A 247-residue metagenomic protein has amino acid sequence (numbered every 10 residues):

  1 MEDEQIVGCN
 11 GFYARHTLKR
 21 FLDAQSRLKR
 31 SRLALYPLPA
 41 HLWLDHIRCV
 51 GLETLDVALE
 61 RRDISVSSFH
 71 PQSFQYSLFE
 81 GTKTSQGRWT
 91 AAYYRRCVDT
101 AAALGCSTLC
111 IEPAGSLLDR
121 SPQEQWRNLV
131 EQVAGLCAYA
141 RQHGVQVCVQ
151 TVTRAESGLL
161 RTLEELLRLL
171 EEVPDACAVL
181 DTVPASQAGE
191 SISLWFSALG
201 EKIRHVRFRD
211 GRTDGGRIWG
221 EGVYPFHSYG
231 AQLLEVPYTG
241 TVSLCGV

Functional and structural regions predicted by a protein language model:
M1-C106, D175-C177: N-terminal pre-domain/capping segments
M1-V7, R15-K29, E60, G105 (+3 more regions): Histidine-acidic metal/acid-base catalytic patches
C9-A14, Y36-A40, P71-F74, A114-S116 (+4 more regions): Active-site beta-loop-alpha junctions enriched in small/polar residues
T17, H41-W43, Q75-S77, D119 (+3 more regions): Active-site-proximal flexible loops/turns
R20, R61, L78-C177, Q187: Active-site acidic/histidine proton-transfer and metal-coordination neighborhood in alpha/beta enzyme cores
S31-Y36, S67-P71, I111, G200-G211: Non-cysteine beta-strand/loop elements that form the S-adenosyl-L-methionine
R32, S65, G144-C148, C177 (+1 more regions): Residues at or immediately flanking beta-strands
D45-R48, K83, P122, L159 (+1 more regions): Alpha-helix initiation/capping motif
